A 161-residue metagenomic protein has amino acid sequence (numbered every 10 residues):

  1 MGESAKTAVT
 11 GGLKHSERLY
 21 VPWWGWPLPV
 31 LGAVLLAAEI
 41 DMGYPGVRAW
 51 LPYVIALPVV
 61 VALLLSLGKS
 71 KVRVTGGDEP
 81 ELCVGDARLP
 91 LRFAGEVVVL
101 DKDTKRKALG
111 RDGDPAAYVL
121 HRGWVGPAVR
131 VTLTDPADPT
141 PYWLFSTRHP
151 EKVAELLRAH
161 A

Functional and structural regions predicted by a protein language model:
M1-Y44: N-terminal membrane-targeting/pre-transmembrane regions
E17, L133, T147: Pocket-edge structural micro-motifs
M42-A56: Hydrophobic alpha-helical transmembrane segments
L57-V98: Conserved beta-hairpin
G77, P136-D138, P150: Short strand-connecting beta-turns/loops that link adjacent beta-strands
V84-L144: Non-transmembrane, membrane-adjacent beta-strand/coil modules in membrane-associated proteins and peripheral
Y142-A161: Cytosol-/stroma-facing membrane-proximal "stalk/adaptor" domains immediately downstream of transmembrane anchors
